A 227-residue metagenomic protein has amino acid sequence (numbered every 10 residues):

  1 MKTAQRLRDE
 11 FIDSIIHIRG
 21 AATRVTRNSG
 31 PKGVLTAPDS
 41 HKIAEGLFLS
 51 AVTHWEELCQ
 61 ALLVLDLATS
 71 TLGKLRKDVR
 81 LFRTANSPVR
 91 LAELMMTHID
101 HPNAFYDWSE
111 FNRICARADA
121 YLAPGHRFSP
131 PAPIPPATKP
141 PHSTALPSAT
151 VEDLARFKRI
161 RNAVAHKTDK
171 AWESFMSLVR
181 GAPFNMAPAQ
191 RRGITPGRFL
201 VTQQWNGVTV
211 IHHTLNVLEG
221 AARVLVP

Functional and structural regions predicted by a protein language model:
K2-R27, R117, A149-P227: Polyanionic, low-complexity intrinsically disordered segments
I18-P38, A137-P140: Short amphipathic alpha-helical segments and their helix-coil junctions
R27-G30, L63, L67, D169: Short, flexible helix-adjacent loops and helix caps
V34, S40-I43, L47-A155: Helix-loop junctions and short alpha-helical segments
